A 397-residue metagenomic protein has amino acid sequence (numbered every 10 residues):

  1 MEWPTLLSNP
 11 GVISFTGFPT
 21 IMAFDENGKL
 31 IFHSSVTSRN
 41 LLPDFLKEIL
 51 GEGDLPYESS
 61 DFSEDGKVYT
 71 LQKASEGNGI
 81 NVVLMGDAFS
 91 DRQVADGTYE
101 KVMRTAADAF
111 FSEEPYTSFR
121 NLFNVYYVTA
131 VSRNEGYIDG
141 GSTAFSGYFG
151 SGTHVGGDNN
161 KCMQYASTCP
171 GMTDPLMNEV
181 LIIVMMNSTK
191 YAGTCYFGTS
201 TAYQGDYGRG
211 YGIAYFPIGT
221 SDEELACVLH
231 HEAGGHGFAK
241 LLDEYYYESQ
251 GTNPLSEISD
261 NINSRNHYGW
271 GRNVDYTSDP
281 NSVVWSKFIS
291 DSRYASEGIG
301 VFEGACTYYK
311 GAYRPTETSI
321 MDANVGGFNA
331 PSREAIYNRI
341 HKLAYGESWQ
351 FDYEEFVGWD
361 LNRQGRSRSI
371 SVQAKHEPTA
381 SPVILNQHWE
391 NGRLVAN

Functional and structural regions predicted by a protein language model:
E2, N9-D174, W349-Q350, E354 (+2 more regions): Propeptide-to-catalytic entry region of secreted or membrane-anchored zinc metalloproteases
N81-G86, N124-Y127, L181-M185, A214-Y215 (+3 more regions): Structural recognition of the beta-strand scaffold that forms the well-ordered cores of secreted hydrolase catalytic
D87-D91, V131-E135, S188-A192, E224-L225 (+2 more regions): Solvent-exposed loop/turn segments at secondary-structure junctions within structured extracellular/periplasmic domains
A95-Y99, D206-A233: Short pre-active-site segment immediately N-terminal to the catalytic Zn-binding motif
Y99-A106, L225, S332, I336: Stable alpha-helical elements in mature extracytoplasmic
D108-Y116, F238-D243, H341: Sec-exported extracytoplasmic/periplasmic mature domains
G136-D139, A144, Q164-M177, M185-I213: Catalytic zinc-binding patch centered on the HExxH motif and its immediate surroundings that defines zinc-dependent
L242-N397: Replace "(M1/M4/M9/M12/WLM)" with "(e.g., M1/M4/M8/M9/M12/M26/WLM)" and add "not limited to" to clarify scope
